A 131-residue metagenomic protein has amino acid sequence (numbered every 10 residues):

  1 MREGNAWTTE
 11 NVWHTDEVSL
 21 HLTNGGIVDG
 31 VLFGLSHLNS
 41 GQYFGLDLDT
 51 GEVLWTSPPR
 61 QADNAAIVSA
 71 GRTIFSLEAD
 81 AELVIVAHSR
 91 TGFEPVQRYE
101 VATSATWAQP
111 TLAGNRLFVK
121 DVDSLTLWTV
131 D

Functional and structural regions predicted by a protein language model:
M1-D131: Noncatalytic, solvent-exposed loop/strand surfaces of beta-propeller-type extracellular/periplasmic domains
